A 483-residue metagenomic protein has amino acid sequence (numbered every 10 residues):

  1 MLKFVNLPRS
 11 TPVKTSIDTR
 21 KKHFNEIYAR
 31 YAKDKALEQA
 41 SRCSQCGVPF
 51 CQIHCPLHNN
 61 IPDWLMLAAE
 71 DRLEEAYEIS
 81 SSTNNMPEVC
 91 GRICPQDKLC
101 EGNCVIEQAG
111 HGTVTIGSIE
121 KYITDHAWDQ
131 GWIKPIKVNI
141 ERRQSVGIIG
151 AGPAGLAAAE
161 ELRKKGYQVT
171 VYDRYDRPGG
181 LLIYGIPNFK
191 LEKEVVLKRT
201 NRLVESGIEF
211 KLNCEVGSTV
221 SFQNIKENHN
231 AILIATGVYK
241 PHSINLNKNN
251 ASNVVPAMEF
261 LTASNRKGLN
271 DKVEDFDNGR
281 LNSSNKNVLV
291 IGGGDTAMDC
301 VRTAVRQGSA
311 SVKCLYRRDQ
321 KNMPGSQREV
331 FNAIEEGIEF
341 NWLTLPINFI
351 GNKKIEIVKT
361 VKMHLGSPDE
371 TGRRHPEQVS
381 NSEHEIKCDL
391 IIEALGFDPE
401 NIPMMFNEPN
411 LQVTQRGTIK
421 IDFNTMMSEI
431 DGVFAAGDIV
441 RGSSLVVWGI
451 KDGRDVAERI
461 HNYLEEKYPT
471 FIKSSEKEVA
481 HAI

Functional and structural regions predicted by a protein language model:
L2-A29, H58-E70, I79-S81, Q108-G117 (+7 more regions): Beta1-alpha1 glycine-rich phosphate/pyrophosphate-binding loop at the start of Rossmann-like nucleotide-binding domains
R30-P49, L73-L99: Immediate flanking context of iron-sulfur cluster ligation sites
A32, E205-K226, V273-R280, L343-D389: A structured beta-alpha segment of the ubiquitous adenosine-cofactor-binding alpha/beta core
W64, V89-R92, D97-I149, K165 (+4 more regions): FAD-binding core/adjacent interface of flavoenzyme oxidoreductases
N250-N285, D369-S443: FAD-site-proximal beta/loop scaffold in flavoenzymes
E274, L281-V312: Predominantly flavin-linked oxidoreductase catalytic cores and closely associated redox partners
C300, I439-L464, T470: A conserved FAD-binding loop/helix module that cradles the flavin
M323-S326, H461-I483: Active-site-proximal substrate-binding core of FAD-dependent oxidoreductases
